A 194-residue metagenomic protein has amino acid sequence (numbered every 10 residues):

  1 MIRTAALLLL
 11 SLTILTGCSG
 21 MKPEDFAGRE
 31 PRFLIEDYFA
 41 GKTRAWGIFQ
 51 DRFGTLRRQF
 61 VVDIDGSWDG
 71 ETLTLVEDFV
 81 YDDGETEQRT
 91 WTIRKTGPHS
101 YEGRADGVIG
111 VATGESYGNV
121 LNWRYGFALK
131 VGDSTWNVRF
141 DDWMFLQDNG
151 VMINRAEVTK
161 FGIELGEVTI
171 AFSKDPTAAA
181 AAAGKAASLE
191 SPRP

Functional and structural regions predicted by a protein language model:
M1-A6: Bacterial N-terminal signal peptides that target proteins for export
L15-G17: C-terminal motif of bacterial Sec signal peptides marking the signal peptidase cleavage site
S19-M21: Bacterial signal peptide processing site
E24, V62, W68, Y81 (+2 more regions): Sequence-level preference for short, compositionally simple segments enriched in small aliphatic or small polar residues
F26-K42: N-terminal helix-cap/turn-to-beta initiation motif at the start of protein domains
W46, Q50-V131: Central antiparallel beta-sheet cores of small beta-barrel/beta-sandwich binding domains
L56-V62, T135-F140, E164-G166: Amphipathic hydrophobic-ligand
D141-P194: Glycine-rich, aromatic-bearing surface loops/beta-hairpins
